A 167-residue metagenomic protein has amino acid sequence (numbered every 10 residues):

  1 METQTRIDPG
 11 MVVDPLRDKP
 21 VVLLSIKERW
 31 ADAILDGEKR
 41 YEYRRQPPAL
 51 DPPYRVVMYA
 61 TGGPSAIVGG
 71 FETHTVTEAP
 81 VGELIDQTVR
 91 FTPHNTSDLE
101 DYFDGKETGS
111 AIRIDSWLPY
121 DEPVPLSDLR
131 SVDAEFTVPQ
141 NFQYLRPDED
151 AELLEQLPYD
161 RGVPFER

Functional and structural regions predicted by a protein language model:
E2-R167: Structured alpha/beta reader/binder surfaces that contact nucleic acids or chromatin modification marks
